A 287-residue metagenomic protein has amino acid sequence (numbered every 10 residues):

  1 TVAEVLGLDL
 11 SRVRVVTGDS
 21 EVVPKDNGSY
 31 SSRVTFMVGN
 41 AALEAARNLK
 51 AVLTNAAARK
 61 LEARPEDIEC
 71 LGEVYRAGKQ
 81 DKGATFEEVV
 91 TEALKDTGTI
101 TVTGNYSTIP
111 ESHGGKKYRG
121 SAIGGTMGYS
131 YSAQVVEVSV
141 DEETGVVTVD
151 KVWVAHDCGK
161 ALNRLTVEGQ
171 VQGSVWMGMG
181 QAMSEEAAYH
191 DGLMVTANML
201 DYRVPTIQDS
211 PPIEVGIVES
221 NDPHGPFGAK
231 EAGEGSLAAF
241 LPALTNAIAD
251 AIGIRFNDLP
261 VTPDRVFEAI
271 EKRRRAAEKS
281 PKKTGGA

Functional and structural regions predicted by a protein language model:
T1-A287: Cofactor-binding beta-sheet edge motifs in enzyme active sites
